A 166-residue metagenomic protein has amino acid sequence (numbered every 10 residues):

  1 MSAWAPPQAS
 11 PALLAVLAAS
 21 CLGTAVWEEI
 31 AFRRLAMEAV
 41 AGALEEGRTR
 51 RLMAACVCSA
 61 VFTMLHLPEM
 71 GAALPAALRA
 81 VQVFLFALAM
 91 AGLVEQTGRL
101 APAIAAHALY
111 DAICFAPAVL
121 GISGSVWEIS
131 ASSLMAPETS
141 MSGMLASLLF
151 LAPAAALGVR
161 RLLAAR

Functional and structural regions predicted by a protein language model:
S2-Q8, L67-A76: Membrane-interface helix caps and helix-loop-helix hairpins in membrane proteins
A5-L14, L44-R48: Helix-boundary and loop/linker segments of multi-pass membrane transporters
P11-A19, W27, A31, A80-L88 (+2 more regions): Membrane-embedded alpha-helical segments of multi-pass membrane proteins, especially the transmembrane helices
C21, R51-L67: Small-polar-interrupted transmembrane alpha-helices in polytopic inner-membrane proteins
V26-A31, L35-A36, V40, M64 (+3 more regions): Active-site His/Glu-centered metal-binding helix of metallohydrolases
W27-V57, G92-R99: Membrane-interface helix/loop boundary segments of multi-pass membrane proteins
V57-M64, A77, V81, A105 (+1 more regions): Hydrophobic residues within alpha-helical transmembrane segments of multi-pass solute transporters/permease subunits
A108-R166: C-terminal membrane module of polytopic membrane proteins
